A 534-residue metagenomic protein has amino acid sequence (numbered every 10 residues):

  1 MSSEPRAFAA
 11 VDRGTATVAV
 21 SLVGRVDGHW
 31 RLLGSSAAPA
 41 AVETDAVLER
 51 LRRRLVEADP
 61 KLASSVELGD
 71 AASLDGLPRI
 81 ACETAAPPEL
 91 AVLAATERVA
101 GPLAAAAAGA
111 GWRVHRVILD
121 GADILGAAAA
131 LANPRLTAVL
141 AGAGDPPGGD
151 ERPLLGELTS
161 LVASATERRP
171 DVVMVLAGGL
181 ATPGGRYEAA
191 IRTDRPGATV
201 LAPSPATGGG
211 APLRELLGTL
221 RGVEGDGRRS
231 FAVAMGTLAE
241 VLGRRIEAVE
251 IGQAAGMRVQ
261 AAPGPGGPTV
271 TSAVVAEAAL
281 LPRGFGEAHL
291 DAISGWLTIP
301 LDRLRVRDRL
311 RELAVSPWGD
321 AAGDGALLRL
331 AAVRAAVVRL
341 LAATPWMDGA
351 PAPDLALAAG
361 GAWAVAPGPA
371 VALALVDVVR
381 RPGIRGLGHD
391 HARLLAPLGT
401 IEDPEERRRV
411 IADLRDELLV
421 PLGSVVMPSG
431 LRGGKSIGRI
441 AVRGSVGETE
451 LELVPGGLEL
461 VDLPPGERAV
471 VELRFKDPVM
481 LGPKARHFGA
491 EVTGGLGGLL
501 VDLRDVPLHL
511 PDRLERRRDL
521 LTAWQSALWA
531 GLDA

Functional and structural regions predicted by a protein language model:
M1-R6, L74-A85, W112, V117-P134 (+2 more regions): Conserved phosphate-binding catalytic cores of ATP/NTP-utilizing and phosphoryl-transfer enzymes
S2-G28, P88-V92, A128-P147, L238-P265: Gly/Thr-rich phosphate-binding beta-strand-loop-beta motif of the actin/hexokinase/Hsp70
T15-V47, G111-W112, P265-A279, R283: Short glycine-rich, Thr/Ser-proximal phosphate-binding strand/loop in the N-terminal lobe of ATP-dependent enzymes
L22, L48, E224-A534: Helical "lid/coupling" subdomains associated with nucleotide-phosphate turnover
G34-D59, P146-G149, R329: N-terminal phosphate-binding loop and adjacent alpha-helix
V66-A100, W363-A366: Short beta-strand-loop/turn "lid" adjacent to the catalytic site in phosphate-handling enzymes
V92-P146, R168: Well-ordered mid-protein domain cores that form the structural environment of catalytic cofactors
L125-G208: Internal, well-ordered domain-core segments that constitute the primary functional module of diverse proteins
